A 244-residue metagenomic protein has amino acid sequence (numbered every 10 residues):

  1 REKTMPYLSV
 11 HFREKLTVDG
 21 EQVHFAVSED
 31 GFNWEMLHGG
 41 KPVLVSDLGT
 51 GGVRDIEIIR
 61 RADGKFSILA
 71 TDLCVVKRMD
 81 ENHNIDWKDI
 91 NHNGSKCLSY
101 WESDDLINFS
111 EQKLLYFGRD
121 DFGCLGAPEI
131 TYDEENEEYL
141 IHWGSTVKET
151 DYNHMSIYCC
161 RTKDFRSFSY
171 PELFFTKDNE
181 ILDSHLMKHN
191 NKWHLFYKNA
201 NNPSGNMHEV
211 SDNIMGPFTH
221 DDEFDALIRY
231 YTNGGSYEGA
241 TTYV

Functional and structural regions predicted by a protein language model:
R1-V244: Carbohydrate-active catalytic/glycan-binding domains of CAZyme proteins, especially the secreted or lumenal ectodomains
